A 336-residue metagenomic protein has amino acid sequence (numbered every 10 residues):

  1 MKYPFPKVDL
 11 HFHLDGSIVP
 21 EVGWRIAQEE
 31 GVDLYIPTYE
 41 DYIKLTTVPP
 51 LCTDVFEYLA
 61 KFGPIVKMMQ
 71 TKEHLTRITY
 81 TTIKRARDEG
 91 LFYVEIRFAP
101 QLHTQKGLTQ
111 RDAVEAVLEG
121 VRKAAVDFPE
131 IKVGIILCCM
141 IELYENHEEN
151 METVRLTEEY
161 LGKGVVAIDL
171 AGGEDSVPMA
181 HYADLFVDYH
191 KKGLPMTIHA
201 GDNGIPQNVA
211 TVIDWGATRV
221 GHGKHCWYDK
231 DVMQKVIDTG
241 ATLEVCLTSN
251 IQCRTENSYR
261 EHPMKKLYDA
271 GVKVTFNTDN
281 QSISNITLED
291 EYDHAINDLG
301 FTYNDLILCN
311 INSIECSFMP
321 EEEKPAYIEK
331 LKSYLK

Functional and structural regions predicted by a protein language model:
M1-L194, N203-N208, D214, T218-R219 (+2 more regions): Metal-cofactor-binding active-site regions of metalloenzymes
M196-I198: Conserved hydrophobic beta-strand within the GNAT/NAT acetyltransferase core sheet that lines the active-site cleft
